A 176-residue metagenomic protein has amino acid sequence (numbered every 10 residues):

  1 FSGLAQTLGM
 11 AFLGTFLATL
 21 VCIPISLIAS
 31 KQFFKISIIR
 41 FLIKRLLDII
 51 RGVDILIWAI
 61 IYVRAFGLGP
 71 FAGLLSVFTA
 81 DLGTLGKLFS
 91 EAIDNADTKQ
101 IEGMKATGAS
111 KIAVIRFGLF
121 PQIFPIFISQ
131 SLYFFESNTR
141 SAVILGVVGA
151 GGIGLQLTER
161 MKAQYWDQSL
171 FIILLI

Functional and structural regions predicted by a protein language model:
F1-A29: Transmembrane alpha-helix signature in integral membrane proteins
S2, Q6-M10, D54-L82, I172-I173: Loop-to-helix entry region at the N-terminal start of transmembrane alpha-helices in multi-pass membrane transporters
S2-G9, I43-I50, E136, T158 (+1 more regions): Alpha-helical membrane-interface segments at transmembrane helix boundaries
I25-A59: Cytoplasmic-entry segments and transmembrane alpha-helices of multi-pass inner-membrane transporters
L27, A59-I60, R64, G73 (+3 more regions): Transmembrane alpha-helix boundary and packing residues in multipass membrane permease domains and related
L68-L119, P125-F134: Membrane-cytosol interface at the C-terminal ends of specific transmembrane alpha-helices in multi-pass membrane
G149-E159: Short hydrophobic, aromatic-rich alpha-helical segments embedded in or entering the lipid bilayer of multi-pass
Q164-I176: A membrane-interface signal for the N-terminal entry of alpha-helical transmembrane segments
